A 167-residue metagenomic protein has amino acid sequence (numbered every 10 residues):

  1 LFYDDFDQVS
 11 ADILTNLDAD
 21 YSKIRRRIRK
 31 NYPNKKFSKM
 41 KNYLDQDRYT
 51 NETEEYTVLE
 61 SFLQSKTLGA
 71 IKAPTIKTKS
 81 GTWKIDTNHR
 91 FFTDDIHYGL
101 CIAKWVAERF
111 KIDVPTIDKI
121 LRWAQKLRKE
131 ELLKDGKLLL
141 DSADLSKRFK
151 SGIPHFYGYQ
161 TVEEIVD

Functional and structural regions predicted by a protein language model:
L1-H97, C101, F110: C-terminal substrate-binding/catalytic lobe of Rossmann-fold NAD(P)-dependent dehydrogenases
L63-H89, T93-D167: Long, positively charged, glycine-interspersed low-complexity recognition regions
